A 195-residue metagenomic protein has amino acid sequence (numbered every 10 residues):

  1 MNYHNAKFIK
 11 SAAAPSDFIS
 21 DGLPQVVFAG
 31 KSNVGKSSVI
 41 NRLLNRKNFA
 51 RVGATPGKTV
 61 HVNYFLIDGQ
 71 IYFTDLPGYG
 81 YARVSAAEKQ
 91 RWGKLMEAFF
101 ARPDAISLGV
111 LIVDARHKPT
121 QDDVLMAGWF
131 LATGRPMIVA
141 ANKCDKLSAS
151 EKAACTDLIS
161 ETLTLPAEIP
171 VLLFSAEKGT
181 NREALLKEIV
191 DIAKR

Functional and structural regions predicted by a protein language model:
M1-R83, K194: Conserved G1/Walker A P-loop phosphate-binding module
Y3-P15, L147-R195: Canonical P-loop GTPase G-domain recognition
F18, T55-N63, P77-S107, A115-W129: Switch II of P-loop NTPase G domains
G22, N48, H61, Y72 (+7 more regions): Helical mechanochemical/support elements of P-loop NTPase systems and associated helical scaffolds
L43-K47, F100, L163, I189: Hydrophobic aliphatic residues
K58, I71, G78-G80, R116-P119 (+2 more regions): Conserved nucleotide-binding/hydrolysis micro-motifs of P-loop NTPases
F65, N142, L185: Residue-level signal for inorganic ion chemistry
E97-I169: Conserved C-terminal guanine-recognition region of P-loop GTPase G domains, centered on the G4
